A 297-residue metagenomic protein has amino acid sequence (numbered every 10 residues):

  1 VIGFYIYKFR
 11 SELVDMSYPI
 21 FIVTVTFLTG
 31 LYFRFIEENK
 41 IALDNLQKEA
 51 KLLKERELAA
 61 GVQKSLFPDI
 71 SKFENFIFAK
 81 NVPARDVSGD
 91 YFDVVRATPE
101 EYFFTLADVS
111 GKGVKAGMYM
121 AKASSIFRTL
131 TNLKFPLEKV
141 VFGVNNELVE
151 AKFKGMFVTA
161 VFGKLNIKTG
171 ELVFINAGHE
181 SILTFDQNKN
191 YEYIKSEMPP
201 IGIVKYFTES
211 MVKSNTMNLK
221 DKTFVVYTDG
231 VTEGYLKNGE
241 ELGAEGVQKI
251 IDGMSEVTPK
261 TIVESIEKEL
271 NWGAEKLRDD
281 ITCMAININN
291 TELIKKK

Functional and structural regions predicted by a protein language model:
V1-K40: Membrane-embedded alpha-helical segments, specifically the hydrophobic cores of selected transmembrane helices
K8, D44, K249-D252: Polar/charged alpha-helical tracts
S11, P200-G202, N271: Glycine-centered secondary-structure boundary/capping sites
D15, T24-T26, V161, N218-V225 (+1 more regions): C-terminal catalytic subdomain
V25, Y32, A42-L46, E74-N75 (+3 more regions): General secondary-structure edge motif
L43-V225, E275-K296: … and, occasionally, acidic/histidine-rich disordered N-termini of signaling adaptors
M198-P199, G230-T232: Short, glycine-/Ser/Thr-/acidic-enriched flexible segments
